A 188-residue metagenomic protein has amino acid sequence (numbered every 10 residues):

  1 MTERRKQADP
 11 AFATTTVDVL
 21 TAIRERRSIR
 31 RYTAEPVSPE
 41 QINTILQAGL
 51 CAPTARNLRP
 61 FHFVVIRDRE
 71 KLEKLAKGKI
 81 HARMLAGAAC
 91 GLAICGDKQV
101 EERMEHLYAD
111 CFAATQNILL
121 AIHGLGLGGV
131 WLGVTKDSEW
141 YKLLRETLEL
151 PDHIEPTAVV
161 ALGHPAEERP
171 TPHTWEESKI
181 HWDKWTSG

Functional and structural regions predicted by a protein language model:
M1-G188: Acidic, surface-exposed loops and disordered segments
